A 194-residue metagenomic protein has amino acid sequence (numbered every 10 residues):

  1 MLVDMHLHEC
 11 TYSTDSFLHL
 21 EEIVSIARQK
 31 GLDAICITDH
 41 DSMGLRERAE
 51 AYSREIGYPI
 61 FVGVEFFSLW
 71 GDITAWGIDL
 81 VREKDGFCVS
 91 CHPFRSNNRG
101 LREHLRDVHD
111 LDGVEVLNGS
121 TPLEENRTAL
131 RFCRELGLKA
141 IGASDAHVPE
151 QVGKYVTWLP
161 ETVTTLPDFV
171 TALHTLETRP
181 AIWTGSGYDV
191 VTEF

Functional and structural regions predicted by a protein language model:
M1-M5, E9, S13, H19-I26 (+4 more regions): Charged catalytic cores and adjacent phosphate/nucleic-acid-binding surfaces used for phosphate/nucleic-acid chemistry
D4, V24-S42, F87-V89: Divalent metal-dependent hydrolysis catalytic cores, especially in the metallo-beta-lactamase
M5, T38, V64, C91 (+1 more regions): Active-site flanking residues adjacent to catalytic metal/cofactor-binding acidic residues
S53-F61: Alpha-helix-loop-beta-strand connector modules within alpha/beta enzyme cores
G86-F87, V116: Short helix-capping and hinge/turn segments at secondary-structure transitions, especially at repeat and domain
F87-N97: Acidic/Gly/His-enriched mid-domain segments of enzyme catalytic cores or analogous surface patches that mediate
